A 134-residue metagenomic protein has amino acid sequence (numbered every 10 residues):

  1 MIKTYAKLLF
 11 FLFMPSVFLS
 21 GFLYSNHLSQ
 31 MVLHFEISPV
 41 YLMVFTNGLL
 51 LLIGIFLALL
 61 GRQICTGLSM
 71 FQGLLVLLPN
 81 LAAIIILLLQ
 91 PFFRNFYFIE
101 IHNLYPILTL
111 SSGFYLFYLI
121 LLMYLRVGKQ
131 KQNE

Functional and structural regions predicted by a protein language model:
M1-L52: N-terminal signal-anchor transmembrane alpha-helix
I2-M14, S69-I86: Transmembrane alpha-helical segments of multi-pass membrane proteins
T4-F18, N95-E134: Alpha-helical membrane-associated segments of multi-pass integral membrane proteins
L19, S25, A58, A83-L87 (+1 more regions): Hydrophobic alpha-helical segments of integral membrane proteins
L28-F45, I86-L110: Interfacial non-cytosolic loop connecting adjacent transmembrane helices
L28-L33, C65-S69, Y97-F98, G128-N133: Membrane-interfacial segments
T46-V76: Canonical alpha-helical transmembrane segments
A58-I64, Q90, I120-Q130: Structural signal for the C-terminal ends of transmembrane alpha-helices and the immediately following loop
